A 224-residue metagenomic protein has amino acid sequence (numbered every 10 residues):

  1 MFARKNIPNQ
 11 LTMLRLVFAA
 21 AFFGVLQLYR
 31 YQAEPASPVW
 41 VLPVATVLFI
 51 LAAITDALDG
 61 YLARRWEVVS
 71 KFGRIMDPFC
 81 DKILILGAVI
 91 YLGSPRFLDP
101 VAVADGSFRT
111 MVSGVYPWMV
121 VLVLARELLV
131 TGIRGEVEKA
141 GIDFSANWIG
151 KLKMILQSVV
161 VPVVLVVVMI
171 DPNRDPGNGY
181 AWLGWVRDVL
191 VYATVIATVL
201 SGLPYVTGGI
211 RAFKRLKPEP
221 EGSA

Functional and structural regions predicted by a protein language model:
M1-A19, L28, V39-A53, E136-A224: C-terminal membrane-associated helical module and adjoining short loops/tails
M1-Q10, Y61, R65-M76: Membrane interfacial helix-start motif at the N-side
L14-F22, P78-L92, L128-T131, K153-L165: Core segments of transmembrane alpha-helices that mediate helix-helix packing or line hydrophobic substrate/ligand
V17-F72, G87-P95, F108-V123, W182-V199: Membrane-embedded alpha-helical segments that form the functional core of polytopic membrane enzymes, especially those
R64, I90-G93, R134, E138 (+1 more regions): Membrane-water interface at transmembrane helix exits
G93-A104, I170-P172: Internal, charge-rich low-complexity segments
R109, L124-R126, T131, G135-A140: Membrane-proximal helix-loop-helix units in multi-pass membrane proteins
